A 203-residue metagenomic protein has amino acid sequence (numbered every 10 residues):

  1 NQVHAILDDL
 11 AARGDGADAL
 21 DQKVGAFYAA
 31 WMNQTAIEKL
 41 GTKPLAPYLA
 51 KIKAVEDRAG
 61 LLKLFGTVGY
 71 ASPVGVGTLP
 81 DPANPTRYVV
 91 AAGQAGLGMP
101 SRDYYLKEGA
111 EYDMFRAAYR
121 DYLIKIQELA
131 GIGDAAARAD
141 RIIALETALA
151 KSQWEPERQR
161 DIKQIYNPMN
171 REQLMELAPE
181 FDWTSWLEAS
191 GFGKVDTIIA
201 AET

Functional and structural regions predicted by a protein language model:
N1-D8, R160: N-terminal mature-domain "stem" immediately C-terminal to a signal peptide or N-terminal signal-anchor/transmembrane
L10-T203: Noncatalytic, helix-rich "gating/capping" subdomain that lines the substrate-entry/channel surface of large enzyme
